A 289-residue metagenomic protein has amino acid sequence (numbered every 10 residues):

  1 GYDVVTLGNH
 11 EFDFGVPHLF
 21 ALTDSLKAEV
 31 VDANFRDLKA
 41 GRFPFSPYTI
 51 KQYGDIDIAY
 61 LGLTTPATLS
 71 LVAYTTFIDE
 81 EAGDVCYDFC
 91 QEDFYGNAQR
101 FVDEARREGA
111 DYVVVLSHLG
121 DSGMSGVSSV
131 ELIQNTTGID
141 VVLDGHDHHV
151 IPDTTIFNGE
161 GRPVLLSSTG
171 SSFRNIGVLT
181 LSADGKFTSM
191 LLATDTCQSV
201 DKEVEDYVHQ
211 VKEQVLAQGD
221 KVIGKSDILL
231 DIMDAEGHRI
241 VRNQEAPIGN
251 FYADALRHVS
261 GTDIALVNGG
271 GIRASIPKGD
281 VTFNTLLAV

Functional and structural regions predicted by a protein language model:
G1-S199, V241-H258, A265, K278-D280 (+1 more regions): Acidic, metal/ion-coordinating pockets
S199-V289: Non-catalytic terminal accessory segments
